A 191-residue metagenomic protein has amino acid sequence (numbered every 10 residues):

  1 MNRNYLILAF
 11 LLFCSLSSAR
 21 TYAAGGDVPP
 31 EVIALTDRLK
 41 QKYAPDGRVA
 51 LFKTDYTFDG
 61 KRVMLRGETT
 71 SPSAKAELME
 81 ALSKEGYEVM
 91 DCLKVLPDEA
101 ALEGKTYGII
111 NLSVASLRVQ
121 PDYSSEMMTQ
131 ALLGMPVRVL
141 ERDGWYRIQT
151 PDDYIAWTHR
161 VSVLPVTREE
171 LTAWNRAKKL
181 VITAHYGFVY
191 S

Functional and structural regions predicted by a protein language model:
M1-Y5: Positively charged n-region of N-terminal signal peptides that target proteins for export
I7-S17: Bacterial N-terminal signal peptides
A19-A23: Boundary at the C-terminal end of the N-terminal hydrophobic targeting segment
G25-G60, A115, M127: Gly/Ser-centered flexible loop/linker motifs
V49-M79, W145: Short glycine/threonine-rich beta-strand-turn micro-motifs
M64, E68, K75, T129-H159: SH3/SH3-like beta-barrel superfamily modules
E80-A100, T150-F188: Boundary regions of SH3-family modules and the immediately adjacent low-complexity/disordered segments in eukaryotic
I110-P136, I182-S191: Beta-loop motif signature
